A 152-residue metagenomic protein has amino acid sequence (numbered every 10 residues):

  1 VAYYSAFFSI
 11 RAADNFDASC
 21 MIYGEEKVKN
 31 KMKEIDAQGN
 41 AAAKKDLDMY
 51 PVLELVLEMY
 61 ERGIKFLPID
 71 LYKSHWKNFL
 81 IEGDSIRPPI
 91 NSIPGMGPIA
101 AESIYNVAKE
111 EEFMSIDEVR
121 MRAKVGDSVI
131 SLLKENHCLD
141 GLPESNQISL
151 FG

Functional and structural regions predicted by a protein language model:
V1-G152: Noncatalytic, beta-rich nucleic-acid-contacting surfaces in large DNA/RNA-processing enzymes
